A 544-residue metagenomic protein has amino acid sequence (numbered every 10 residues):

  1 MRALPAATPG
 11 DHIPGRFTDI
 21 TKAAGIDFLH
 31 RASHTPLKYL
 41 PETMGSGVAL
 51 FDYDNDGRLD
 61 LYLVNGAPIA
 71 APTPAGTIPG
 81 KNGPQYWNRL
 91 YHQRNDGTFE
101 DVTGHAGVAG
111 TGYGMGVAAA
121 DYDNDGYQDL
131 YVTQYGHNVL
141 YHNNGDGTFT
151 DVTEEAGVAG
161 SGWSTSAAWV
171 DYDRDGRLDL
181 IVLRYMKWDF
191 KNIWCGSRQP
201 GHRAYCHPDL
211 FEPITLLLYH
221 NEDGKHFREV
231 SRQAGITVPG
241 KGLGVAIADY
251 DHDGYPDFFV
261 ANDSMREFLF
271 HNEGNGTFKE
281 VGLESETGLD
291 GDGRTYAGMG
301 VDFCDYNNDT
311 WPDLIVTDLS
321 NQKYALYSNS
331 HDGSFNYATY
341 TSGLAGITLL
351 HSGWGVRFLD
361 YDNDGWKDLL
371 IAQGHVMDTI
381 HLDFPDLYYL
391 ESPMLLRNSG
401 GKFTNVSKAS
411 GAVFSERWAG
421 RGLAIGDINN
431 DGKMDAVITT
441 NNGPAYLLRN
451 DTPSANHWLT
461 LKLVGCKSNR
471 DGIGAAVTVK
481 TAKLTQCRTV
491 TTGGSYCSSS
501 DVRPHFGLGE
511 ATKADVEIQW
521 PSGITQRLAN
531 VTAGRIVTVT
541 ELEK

Functional and structural regions predicted by a protein language model:
F17-I20, T98-V108, D146-V158, K225-I236 (+3 more regions): Blade-edge beta-strand/turn elements of extracellular beta-propeller and related beta-sheet repeat scaffolds
I26-G47, P84, A106-A118, G157-A168 (+8 more regions): Repeat-based blade/solenoid architectures
H34, G343-G346, D378, D386-K544: Gly/Ser/Thr/Pro-enriched helix-cap/hinge segments flanking short amphipathic alpha-helices
G45-N55, H92, Y113-Y127, H142 (+10 more regions): Beta-propeller blade termini
R58-N65, D125-Q134, L180-R184, D257-N262 (+5 more regions): Hydrophobic beta-strand segments that make up the repeating blades of beta-propeller and related beta-repeat
V64-G83, R184-F211, I371-Y389: Short, conserved, GDST-rich strand-edge loop motifs in beta-rich repeat architectures
Y86-Q93, I214-E222, H271, S328 (+1 more regions): Beta-propeller blade signature
V102-Y122, Y127, V132-Y172, V182-D209 (+2 more regions): Asp-box/WD-like beta-propeller blade repeats and closely related beta-sheet repeat scaffolds
